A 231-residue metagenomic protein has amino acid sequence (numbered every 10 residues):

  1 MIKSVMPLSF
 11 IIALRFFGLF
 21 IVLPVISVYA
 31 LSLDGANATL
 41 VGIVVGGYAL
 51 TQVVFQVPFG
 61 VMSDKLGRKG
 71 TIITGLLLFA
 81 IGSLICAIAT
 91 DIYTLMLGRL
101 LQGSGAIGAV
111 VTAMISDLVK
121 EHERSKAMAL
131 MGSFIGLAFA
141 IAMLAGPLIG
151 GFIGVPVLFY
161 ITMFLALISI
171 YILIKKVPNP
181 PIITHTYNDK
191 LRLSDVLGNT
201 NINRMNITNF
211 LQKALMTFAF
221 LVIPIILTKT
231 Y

Functional and structural regions predicted by a protein language model:
I2-V28, N201-F218: Pair of pore-lining "gating" transmembrane helices in MFS-fold secondary transporters
P24-A38, L221-Y231: Short amphipathic helix-loop junctions that connect adjacent transmembrane helices in Major Facilitator Superfamily/SLC
S27, A138-G150, P224: Small-residue (Gly/Pro/Ala) motifs that create kinks and tight helix-helix packing interfaces
A49-V57, F139-A140: Residue-level signature of mid-helix packing/kink "hotspots" within the transmembrane helices of 12-pass Major
V54-T90: Conserved MFS/SLC helix-loop-helix module at the cytosolic interface between two early adjacent transmembrane helices
G98-G136: Cytoplasmic helix-loop-helix junction between adjacent transmembrane helices in 12-TM secondary transporters
F164-I182: C-terminal membrane-cytosol helix-exit motif in multi-pass small-molecule transporters
P178-T208: Juxtamembrane intracellular "pre-TM" segments in multi-pass secondary transporters
